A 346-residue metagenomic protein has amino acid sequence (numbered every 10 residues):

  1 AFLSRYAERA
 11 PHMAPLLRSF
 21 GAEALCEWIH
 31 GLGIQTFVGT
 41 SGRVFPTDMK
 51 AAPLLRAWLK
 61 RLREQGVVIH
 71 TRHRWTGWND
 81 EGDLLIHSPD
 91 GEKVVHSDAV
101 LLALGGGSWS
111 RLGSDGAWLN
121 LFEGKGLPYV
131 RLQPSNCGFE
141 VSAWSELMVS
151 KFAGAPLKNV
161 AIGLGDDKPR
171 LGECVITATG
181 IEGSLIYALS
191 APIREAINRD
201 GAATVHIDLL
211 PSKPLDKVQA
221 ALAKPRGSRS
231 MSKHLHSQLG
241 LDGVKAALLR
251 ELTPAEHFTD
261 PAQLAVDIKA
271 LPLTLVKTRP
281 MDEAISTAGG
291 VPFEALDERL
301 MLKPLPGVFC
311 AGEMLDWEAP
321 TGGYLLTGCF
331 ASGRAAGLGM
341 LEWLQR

Functional and structural regions predicted by a protein language model:
A1-V68, H73: Conserved N-terminal/central alpha/beta ligand/cofactor-binding core
A7, R18, L25-E27, G31-G42 (+7 more regions): Residue-level recognition of phosphate/Mg2+-coordinating polar/acidic sites in nucleotide-handling active sites
I69-H73, R131-Q133, R279: Short loop/edge segments at beta-strand edges and connector loops that shape dinucleotide/nucleotide cofactor-binding
T71-D83: A conserved short coil-to-beta-strand element within the FAD-binding core of flavoproteins
W75-T76, V94-S114, F122-E123, C174-T179 (+2 more regions): Short hydrophobic core segments
G106-K125, L302, D316-Q345: A conserved FAD-binding loop/helix module that cradles the flavin
S110-C137, F152, E195-R199: Central helical "cap/lid" subdomain
P128-G183: Mid-to-C-terminal "cap/lid" subdomains and adjacent gly/pro-rich loops that border and regulate access to redox
